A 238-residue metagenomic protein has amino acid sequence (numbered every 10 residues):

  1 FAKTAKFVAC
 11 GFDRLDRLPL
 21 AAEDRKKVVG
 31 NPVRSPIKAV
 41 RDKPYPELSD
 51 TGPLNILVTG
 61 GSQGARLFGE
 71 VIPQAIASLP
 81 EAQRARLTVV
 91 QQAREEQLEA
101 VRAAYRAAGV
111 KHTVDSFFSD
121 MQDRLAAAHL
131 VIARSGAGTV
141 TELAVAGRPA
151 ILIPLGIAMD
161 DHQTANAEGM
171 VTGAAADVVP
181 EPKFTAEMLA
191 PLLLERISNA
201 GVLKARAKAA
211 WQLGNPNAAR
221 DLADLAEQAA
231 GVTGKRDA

Functional and structural regions predicted by a protein language model:
F1-A2, L15-E23, E99-A107, R124-L125 (+1 more regions): Short loop/helix-cap segments at secondary-structure boundaries that form the rim of catalytic
F1-D42: Active-site-proximal region of nucleotide-activated glycan assembly enzymes, centered on histidine/acidic-rich loops
D42-V131, T164-E168, T172, V179-L189: Donor-nucleotide binding loops and adjacent catalytic segments primarily of GT-B fold Leloir glycosyltransferases
Q122, V140-R148, E168: Short alpha-helical segment that forms part of, or immediately flanks, the ligand-binding pocket in carbohydrate-active
A126-V140, R148-P149: Acidic donor-binding loop of glycosyltransferase active sites
A133, P149-D160: Short hydrophobic beta-strand element within catalytic cores of glycosyltransferases and related nucleotide-activated
V202-P216: A short, well-ordered alpha-helix in the C-terminal region of glycosyltransferases
N215-A238: C-terminal alpha-helical cap of glycosyltransferases
